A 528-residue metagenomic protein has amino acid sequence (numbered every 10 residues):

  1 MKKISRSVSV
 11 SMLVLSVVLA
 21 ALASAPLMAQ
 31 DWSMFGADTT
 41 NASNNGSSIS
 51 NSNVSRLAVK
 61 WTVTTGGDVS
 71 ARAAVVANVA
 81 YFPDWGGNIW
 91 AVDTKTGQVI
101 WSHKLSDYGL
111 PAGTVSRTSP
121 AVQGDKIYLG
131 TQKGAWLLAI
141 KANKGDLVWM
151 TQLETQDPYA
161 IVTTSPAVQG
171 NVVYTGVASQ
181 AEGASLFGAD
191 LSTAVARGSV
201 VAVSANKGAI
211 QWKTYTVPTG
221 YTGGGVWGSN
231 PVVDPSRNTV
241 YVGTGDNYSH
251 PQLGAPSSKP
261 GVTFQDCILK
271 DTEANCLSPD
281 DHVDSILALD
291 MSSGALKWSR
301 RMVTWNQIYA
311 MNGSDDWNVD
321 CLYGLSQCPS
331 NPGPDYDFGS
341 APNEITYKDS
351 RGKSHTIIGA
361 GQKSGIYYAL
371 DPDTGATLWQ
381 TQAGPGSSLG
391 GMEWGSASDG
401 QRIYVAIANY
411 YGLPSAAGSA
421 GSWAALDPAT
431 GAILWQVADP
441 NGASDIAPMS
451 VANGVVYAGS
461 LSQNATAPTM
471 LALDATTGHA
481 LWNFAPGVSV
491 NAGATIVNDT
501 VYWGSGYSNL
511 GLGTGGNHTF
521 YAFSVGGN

Functional and structural regions predicted by a protein language model:
S11-S24: Bacterial N-terminal signal peptides
A29-V59: Blade/loop signatures of beta-propeller domains
D31-T39, G66-W90, P111-L137, P158-V200 (+9 more regions): Repeat-blade elements of multi-bladed beta-propeller folds
A58-K60, Q98-S102, D146-M150, Q211-W212 (+4 more regions): A structural motif specific to WD40 beta-propellers
D93-T96, K141-K144, S204-K207, M291-S293 (+4 more regions): Short loop/turn segments that connect beta-strands within beta-propeller blades
K104-P111, Q152-D157, I210-T222, L296-G333 (+2 more regions): Surface-exposed loop and turn segments in beta-propeller and other repeat-based domains that flank or scaffold
G418-F484: Generic long, charged, amphipathic alpha-helical segments
